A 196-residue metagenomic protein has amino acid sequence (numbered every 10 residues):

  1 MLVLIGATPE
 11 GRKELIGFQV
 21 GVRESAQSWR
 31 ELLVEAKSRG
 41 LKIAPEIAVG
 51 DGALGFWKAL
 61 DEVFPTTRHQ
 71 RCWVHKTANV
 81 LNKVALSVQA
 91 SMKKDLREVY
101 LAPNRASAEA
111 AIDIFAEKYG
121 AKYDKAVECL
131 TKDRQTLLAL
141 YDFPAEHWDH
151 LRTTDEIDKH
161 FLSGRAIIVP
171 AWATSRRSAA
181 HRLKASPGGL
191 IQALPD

Functional and structural regions predicted by a protein language model:
M1-G50, L54, K58-A59, V63-T66 (+1 more regions): RNase H-like nuclease fold core
G11-I16, Q27-V34, A59, L86-A90 (+4 more regions): Conserved phosphate-chemistry cores used by DNA topoisomerases
K13, A48-G52, C72-H75, L130 (+2 more regions): Short, conserved catalytic/metal-binding motifs centered on acidic residues
W29-R30, L41-I43, W57, W73 (+3 more regions): Tryptophan-centered motif/residue detector
W57-K58, N82, A139, H160: Short helix/loop capping segments that flank catalytic or ligand/cofactor-binding pockets
T66-N82: Inter-helix linker motif
A78-N104: Conserved phosphate-handling catalytic cores of large alpha/beta enzymes
A102-D196: Acidic/histidine-rich catalytic cores and adjacent linkers of DNA breakage/strand-transfer/modification proteins
